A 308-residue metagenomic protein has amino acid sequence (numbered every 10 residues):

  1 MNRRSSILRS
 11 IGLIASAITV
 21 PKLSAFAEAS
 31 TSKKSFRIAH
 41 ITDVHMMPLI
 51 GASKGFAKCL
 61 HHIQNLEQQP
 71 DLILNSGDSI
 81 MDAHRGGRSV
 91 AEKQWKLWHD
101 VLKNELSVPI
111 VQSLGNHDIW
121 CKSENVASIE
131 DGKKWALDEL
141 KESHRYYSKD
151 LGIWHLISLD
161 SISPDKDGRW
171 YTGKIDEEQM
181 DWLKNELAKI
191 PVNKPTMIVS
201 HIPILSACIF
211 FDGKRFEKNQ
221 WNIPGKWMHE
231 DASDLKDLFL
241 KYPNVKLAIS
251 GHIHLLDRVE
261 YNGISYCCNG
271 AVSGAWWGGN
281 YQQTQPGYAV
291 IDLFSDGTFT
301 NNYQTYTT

Functional and structural regions predicted by a protein language model:
M1-I18: N-terminal secretory signal peptides and thylakoid transit peptides that target proteins across membranes
G12, H45, S79-I80, N116-I119 (+4 more regions): Catalytic metal-binding/acid-base residues of hydrolase active sites
L23-E92, H144: N-terminal active-site segment of His-dependent metallophosphoesterases
I41-T42, I73-G77, I110-G115, M197-S200 (+2 more regions): Active-site neighborhood of phospho(di)ester-bond hydrolases with catalytic His/Asp-centered motifs
R85-P195, E217-N222, D234-V245, V259-N302: Extended active-site neighborhood of metal-dependent phosphoesterases/phosphodiesterases
I190-C208: Short acidic, glycine-rich surface-loop motifs adjacent to enzyme active sites
I202-Q220: Active-site His/acidic residue clusters
N302-T308: Short, solvent-exposed aromatic-acidic interface loops
